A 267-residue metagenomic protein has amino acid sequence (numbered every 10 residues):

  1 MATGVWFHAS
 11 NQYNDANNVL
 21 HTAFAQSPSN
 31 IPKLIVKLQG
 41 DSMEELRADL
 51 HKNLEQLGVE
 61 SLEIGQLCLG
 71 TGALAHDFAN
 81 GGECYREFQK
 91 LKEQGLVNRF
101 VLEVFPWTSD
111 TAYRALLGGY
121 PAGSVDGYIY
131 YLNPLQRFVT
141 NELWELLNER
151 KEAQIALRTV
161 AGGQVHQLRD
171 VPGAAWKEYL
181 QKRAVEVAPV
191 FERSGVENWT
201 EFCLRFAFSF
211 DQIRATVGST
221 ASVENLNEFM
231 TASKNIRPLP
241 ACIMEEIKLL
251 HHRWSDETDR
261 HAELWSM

Functional and structural regions predicted by a protein language model:
M1-H8, T22-Q26, K90, G123-S124 (+1 more regions): Structured C-terminal cap/extension of enzyme domains
T3-Q26, T71-G82: Glycine-rich, proline-tolerant flexible connector loops at the mouths of alpha/beta enzymes
V5-A9, P32-V36, L62-L67, N98-L102 (+3 more regions): Hydrophobic faces of well-ordered beta-strands that scaffold small-molecule active sites in alpha/beta enzyme cores
N11-Q12, Q26-A48, G65-T71: Structural motif corresponding to the early beta-alpha repeats
N17-V36, Y85-G95: Alpha-helix-loop-beta-strand connector modules within alpha/beta enzyme cores
N18-V19, D110-T111, H166-Q167: Short Asp/Glu-rich motifs
Q39, T71, P106, L132-F138 (+2 more regions): Glycine-rich beta-alpha junction loops
E44-E142, E152, S209: Glycine/proline-rich, positively charged, aromatic-decorated active-site loop/lid region on the catalytic face
